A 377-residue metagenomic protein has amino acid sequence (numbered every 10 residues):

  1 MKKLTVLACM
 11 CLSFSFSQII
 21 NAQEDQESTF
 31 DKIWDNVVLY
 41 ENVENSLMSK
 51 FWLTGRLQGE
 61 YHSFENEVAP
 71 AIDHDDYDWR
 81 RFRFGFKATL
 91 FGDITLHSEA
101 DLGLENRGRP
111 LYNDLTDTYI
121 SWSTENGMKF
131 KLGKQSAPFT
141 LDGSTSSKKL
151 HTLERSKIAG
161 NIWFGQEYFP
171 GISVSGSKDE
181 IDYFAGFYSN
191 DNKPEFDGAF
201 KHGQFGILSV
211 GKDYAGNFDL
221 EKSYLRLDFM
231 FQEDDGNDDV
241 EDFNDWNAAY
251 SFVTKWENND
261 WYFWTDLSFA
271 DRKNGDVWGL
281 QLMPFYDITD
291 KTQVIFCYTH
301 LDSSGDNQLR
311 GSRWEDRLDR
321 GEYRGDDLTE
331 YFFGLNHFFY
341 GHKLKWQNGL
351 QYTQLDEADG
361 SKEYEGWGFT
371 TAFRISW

Functional and structural regions predicted by a protein language model:
M1-L4: Positively charged n-region of N-terminal signal peptides that target proteins for export
A8-S15: Bacterial N-terminal signal peptides
F16-Q18, Q281: Generic detector of N-terminal low-structure segments
Q18-Q58, W377: N-terminal periplasmic/intermembrane-space "pro-region" immediately following the signal or transit peptide
E24-F30, E65-I72, G108-P110, Y119-S123 (+2 more regions): Outer-membrane beta-barrel pore domains
D35-L39, G206-Y214, F332-N336, A372-I375: Short, well-ordered amphipathic alpha-helices
L39-N192, H202-I207, G211-G216, F229 (+1 more regions): Outer membrane beta-barrel
P194-G198: Inter-helical turn/loop segments and adjacent helix faces that build the functional surface of alpha-helical bundle
